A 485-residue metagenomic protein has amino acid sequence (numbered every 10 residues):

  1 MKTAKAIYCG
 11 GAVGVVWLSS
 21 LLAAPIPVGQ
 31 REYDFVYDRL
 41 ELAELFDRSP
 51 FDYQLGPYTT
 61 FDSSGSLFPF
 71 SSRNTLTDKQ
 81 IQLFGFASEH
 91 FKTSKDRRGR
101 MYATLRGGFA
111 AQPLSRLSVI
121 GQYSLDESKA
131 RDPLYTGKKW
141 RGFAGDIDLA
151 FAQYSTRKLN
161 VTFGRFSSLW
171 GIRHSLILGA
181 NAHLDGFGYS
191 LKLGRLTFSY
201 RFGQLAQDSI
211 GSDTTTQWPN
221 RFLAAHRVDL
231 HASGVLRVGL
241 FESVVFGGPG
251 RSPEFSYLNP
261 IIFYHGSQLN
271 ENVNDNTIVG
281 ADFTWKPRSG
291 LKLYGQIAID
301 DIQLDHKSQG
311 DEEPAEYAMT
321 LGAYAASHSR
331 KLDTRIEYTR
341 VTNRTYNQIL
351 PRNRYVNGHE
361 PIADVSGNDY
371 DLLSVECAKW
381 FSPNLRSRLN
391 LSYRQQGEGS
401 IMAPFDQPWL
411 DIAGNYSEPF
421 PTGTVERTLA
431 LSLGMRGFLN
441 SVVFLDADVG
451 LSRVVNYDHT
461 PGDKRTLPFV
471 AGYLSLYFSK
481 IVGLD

Functional and structural regions predicted by a protein language model:
K2-G14: Bacterial N-terminal signal peptides that target proteins for export
W17-A23: Sec/Tat signal peptide C-region and signal peptidase I cleavage site
I26-D34, D38-R237, G248, G310-D369 (+1 more regions): Outer-membrane beta-barrel channel domains
R106-Q122, A378, R386, N390 (+2 more regions): Face-selective signature of the C-terminal outer-membrane beta-barrel domain
W218, A224-N276: Extended catalytic-interface subdomain
V228, G437, T466-D485: Outer-membrane beta-barrel "beta-signal"
G248-E271, G280, K292-P421: Extracellular/periplasmic loop regions
I336, V375-C377, L433-M435, A447 (+1 more regions): Hydrophobic, well-ordered secondary-structure elements that form the walls of internal hydrophobic environments
